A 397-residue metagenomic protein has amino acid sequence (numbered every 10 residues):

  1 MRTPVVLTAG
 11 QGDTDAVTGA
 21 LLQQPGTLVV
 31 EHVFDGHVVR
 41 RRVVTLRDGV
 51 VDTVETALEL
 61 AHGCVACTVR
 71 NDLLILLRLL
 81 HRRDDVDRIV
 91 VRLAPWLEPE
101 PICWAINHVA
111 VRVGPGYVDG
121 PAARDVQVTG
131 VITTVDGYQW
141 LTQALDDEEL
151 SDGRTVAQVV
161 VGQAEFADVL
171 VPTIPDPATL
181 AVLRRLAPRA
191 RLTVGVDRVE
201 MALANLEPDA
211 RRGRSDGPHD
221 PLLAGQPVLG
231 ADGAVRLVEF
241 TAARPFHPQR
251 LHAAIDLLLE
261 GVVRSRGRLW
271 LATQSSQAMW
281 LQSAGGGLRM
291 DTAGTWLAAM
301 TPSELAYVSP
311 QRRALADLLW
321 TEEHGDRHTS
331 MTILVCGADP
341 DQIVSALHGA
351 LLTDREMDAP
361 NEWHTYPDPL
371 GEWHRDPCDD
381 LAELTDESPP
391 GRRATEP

Functional and structural regions predicted by a protein language model:
M1-V5, V128, G233, R327-H328: A short, charged/proline- and glycine-enriched loop that marks the coil->beta-strand transition at the N-terminal
T3-G130, G137-T142, L150: Nucleotide-state-sensitive switch-loop elements of NTP-binding domains
T14-A16, A178-L180, F246-R250, A338-S345: Short, conserved charged micro-motifs
P25, V29, G36-V39, G120-A123 (+4 more regions): C-terminal accessory "lid"/substrate-recognition subdomains
L257-R264, H348-D358: A common structural junction motif
Y307, T329, L351-N361: Long, basic/Gly/Ser/Thr-rich N-terminal segments that mediate initial subcellular attachment or targeting
E322-D326: Short glycine/proline-enriched loop/turn "hinge" motifs that connect secondary-structure elements and lie
S330-C336: A short beta-strand structural signal in non-transmembrane regions
